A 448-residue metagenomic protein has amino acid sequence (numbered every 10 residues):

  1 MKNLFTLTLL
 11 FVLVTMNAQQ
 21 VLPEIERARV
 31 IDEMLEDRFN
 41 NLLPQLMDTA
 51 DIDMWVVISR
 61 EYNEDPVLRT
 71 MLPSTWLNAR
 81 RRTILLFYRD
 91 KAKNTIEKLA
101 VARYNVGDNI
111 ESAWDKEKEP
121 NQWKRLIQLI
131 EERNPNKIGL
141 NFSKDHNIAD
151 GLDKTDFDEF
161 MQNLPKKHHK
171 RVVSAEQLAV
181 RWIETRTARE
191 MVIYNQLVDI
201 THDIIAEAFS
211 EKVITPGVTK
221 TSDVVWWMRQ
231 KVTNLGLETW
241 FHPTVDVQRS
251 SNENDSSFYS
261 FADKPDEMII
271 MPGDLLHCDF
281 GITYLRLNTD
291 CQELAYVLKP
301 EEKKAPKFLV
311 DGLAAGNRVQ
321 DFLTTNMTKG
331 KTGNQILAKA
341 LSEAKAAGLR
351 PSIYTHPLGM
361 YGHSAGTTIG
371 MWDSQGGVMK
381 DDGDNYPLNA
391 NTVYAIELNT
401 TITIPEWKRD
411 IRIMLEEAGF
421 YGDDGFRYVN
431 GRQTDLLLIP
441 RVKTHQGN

Functional and structural regions predicted by a protein language model:
L4-V14: Sec-dependent N-terminal signal peptides
Q19-N448: Active-site neighborhoods and metal-handling regions in enzymes and metal-associated proteins
